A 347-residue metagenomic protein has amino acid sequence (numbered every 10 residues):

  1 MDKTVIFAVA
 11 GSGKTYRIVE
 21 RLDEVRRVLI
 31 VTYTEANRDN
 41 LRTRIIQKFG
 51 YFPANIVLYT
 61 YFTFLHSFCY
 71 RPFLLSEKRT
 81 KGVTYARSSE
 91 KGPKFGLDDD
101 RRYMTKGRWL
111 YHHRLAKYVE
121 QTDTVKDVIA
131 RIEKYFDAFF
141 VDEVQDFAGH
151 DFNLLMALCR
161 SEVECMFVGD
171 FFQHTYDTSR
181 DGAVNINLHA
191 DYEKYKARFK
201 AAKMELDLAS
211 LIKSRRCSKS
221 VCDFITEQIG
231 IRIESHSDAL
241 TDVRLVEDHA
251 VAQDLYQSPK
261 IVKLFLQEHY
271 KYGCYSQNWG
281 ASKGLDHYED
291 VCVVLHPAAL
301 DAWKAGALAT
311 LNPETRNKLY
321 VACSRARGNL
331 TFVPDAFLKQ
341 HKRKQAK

Functional and structural regions predicted by a protein language model:
M1-K347: The feature marks helicase ATPase cores and/or their adjacent C-terminal helical subdomains in SF1/SF2/AAA+ helicases
